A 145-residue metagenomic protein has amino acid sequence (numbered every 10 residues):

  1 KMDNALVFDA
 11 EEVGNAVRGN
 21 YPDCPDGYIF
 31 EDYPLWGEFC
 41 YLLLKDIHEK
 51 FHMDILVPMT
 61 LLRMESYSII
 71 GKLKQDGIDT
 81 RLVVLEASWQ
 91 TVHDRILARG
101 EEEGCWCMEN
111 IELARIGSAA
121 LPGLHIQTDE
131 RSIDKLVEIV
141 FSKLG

Functional and structural regions predicted by a protein language model:
K1-L42: Conserved substrate/cofactor phosphate-moiety recognition/catalytic segment in nucleotide-dependent phosphotransferases
A5-V7, T80-V84, G123-H125: Conserved beta-strand scaffold positions in the cores of enzyme catalytic domains, especially in NTP/NDP-utilizing
E12-G14, L62, A87-T91, S132: Conserved nucleotide-binding/hydrolysis micro-motifs of P-loop NTPases
D54-T60: Structural recognition of the conserved hydrophobic beta-strand(s) that form the central parallel beta-sheet of P-loop
M59, K74-I96: Conserved phosphate-donor/acceptor-positioning beta-strand/loop module used by diverse small-molecule
L62-T80, F141: Short, electropositive alpha-helical surface patch
A98-I139: Small-molecule kinase domains that catalyze NTP-dependent phosphoryl transfer to phosphate-bearing small molecules
I139-G145: C-terminal alpha-helix
